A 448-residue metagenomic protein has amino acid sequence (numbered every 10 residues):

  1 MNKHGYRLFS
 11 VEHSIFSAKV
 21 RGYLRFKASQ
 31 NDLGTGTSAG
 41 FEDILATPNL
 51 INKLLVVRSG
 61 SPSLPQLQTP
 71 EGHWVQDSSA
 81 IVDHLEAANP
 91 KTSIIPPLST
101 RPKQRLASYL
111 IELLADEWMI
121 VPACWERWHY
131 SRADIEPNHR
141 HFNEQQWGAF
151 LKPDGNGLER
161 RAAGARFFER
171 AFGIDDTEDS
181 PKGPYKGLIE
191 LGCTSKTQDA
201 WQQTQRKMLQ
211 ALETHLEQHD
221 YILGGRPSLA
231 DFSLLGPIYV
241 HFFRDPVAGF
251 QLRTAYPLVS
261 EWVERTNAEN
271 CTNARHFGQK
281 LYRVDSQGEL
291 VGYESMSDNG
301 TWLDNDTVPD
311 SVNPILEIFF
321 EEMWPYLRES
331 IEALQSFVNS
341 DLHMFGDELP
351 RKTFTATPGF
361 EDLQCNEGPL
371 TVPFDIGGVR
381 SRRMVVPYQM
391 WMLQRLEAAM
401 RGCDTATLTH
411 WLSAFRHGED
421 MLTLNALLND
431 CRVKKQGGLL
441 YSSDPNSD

Functional and structural regions predicted by a protein language model:
M1-A163, I222, F242-F243, M296-D448: GST-like domain detector, emphasizing the conserved glutathione-binding G-site in the N-terminal thioredoxin-like
A162-P181, S195-L212: All-alpha helical catalytic cores of prenyl diphosphate-utilizing isoprenoid enzymes
P184, I222-F242: GST superfamily/GST-like fold recognition
L188-I189, C193: Globin-like tetrapyrrole-binding proteins
Q202, Y239-P246: Acidic catalytic cores of enzymes that act on phosphate-bearing nucleotides/polynucleotides
E213-L223: Cytochrome P450 catalytic-domain "roof"
L223-R226, R244-A255, T272-S286: Short acidic alpha-helical/loop segments enriched in Asp/Glu that coordinate divalent cations
Q251-T254, L258-E261, R265: Conserved nucleotidyltransferase catalytic core and NTase-mimicking acidic/glycine-rich helix/loop elements in nucleic
